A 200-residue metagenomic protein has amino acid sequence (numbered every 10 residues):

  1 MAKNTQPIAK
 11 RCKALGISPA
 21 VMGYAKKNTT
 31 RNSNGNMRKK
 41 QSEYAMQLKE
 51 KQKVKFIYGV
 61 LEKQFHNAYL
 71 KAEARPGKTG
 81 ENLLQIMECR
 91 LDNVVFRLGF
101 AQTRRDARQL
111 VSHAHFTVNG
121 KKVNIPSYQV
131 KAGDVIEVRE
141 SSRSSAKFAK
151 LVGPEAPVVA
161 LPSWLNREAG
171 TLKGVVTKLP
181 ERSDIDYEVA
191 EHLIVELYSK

Functional and structural regions predicted by a protein language model:
M1-L98, I125-K200: Ferredoxin-like alpha/beta domains used as RNA- or RNAP-binding modules
A101-R104: Beta-rich strand-turn-strand
L110-V111, V130: Short, well-ordered loop/turn sites that connect or cap secondary structure elements
